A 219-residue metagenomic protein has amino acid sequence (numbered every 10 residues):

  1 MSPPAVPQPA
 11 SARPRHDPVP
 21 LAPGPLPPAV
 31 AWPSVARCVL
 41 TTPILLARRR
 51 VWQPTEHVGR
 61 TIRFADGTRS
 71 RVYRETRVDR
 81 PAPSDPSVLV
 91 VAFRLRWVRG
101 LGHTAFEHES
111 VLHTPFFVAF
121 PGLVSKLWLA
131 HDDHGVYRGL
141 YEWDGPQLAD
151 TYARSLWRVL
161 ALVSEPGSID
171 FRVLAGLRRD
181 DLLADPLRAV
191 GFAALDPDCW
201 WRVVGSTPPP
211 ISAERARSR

Functional and structural regions predicted by a protein language model:
S2-G122, L174-R219: Short S/T/G/P-rich N-terminal loop/turn motif that feeds into the first structured element of a domain
P81-P83, F116, L129-A130, A161-V163: Generic marker of residues within folded, mature protein domains
V88-R94, S125-S155: Short, well-ordered beta-strand segments in beta-rich or mixed alpha/beta enzyme and ligand-binding folds
L156-L160: Short, non-transmembrane amphipathic alpha-helical segments
A161-A175: Conserved short beta-strand edge segments in small beta-sheet-based binding/regulatory domains
